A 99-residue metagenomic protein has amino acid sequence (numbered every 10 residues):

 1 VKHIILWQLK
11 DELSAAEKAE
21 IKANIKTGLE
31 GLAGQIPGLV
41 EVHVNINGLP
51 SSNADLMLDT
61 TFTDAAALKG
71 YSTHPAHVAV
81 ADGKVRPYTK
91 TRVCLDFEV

Functional and structural regions predicted by a protein language model:
V1-L9: Active-site-flanking beta-strand signature of metal-NTP-handling nucleotidyl enzymes and homologous cyclase-like
I5, L58-T60: Conserved RNP beta-strands of RNA recognition motif
Q8, I46, D96: Residues that line or immediately flank small-molecule/substrate-binding pockets and catalytic motifs
K10-E12, L49, T63-A67: Short coil/turn motifs at secondary-structure junctions
L13-E20, L68-G70: Short, conserved charged micro-motifs
I21-I25: Hydrophobic alpha-helical membrane-association signature
K26-T27, G31-Q35, L39, T61-L95: An amphipathic, aromatic/His-enriched active-site/gating alpha helix that lines ligand/cofactor pockets
E30-M57: Short, glycine- and small/hydrophobic-rich beta-strand elements in well-ordered beta-sheets
